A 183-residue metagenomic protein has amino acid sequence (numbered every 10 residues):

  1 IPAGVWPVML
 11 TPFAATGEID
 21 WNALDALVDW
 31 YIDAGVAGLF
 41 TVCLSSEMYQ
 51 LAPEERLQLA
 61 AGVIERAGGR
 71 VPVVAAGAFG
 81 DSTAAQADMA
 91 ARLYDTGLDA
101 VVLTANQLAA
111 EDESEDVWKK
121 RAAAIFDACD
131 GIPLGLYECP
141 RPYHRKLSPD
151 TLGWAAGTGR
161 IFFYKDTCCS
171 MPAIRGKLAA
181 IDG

Functional and structural regions predicted by a protein language model:
I1-K146, L152: Active-site beta->alpha loop and helix N-cap motifs at the rims of alpha/beta catalytic domains
A124-D130, C139-G183: Catalytic alpha/beta core domains of metabolic enzymes, predominantly
